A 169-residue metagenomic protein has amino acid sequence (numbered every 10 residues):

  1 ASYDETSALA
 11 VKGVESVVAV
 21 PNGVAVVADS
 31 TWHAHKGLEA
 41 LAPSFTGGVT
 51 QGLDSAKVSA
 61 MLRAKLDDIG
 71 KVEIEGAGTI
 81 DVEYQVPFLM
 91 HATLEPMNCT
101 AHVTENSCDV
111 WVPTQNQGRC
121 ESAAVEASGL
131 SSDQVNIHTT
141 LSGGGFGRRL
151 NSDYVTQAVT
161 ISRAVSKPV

Functional and structural regions predicted by a protein language model:
A1-V169: Structural alpha/beta core scaffold segments of enzyme domains
